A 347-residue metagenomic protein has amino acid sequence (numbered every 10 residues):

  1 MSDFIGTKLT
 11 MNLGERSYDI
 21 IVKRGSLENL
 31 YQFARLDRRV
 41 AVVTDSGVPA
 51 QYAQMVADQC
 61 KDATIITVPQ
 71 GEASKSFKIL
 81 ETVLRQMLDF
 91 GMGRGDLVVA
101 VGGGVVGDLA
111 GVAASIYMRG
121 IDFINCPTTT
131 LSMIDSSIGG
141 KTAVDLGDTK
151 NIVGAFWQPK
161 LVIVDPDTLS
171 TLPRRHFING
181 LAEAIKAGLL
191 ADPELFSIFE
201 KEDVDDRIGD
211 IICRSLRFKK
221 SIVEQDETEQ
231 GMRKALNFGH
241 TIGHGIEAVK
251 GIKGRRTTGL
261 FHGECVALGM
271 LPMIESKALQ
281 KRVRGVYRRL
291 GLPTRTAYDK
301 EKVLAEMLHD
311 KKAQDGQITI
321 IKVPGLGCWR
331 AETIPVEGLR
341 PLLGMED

Functional and structural regions predicted by a protein language model:
S2-L97: ATP/NTP phosphate-donor binding region
I5, S17, A182-I185, L279-D347: C-terminal charged capping/lid subdomain of soluble metabolic enzymes
N12, V112-E202, P324: A glycine/threonine-rich phosphate-anchoring loop and its flanking beta-alpha core in nucleotide/phosphate-binding
K23, V42, P127, D165 (+3 more regions): Residue-level signal for inorganic ion chemistry
D89, Q158-V162, D167-R174, A182-E194 (+7 more regions): Generic secondary-structure signature for well-ordered alpha-helical cores
V105-V112, M133-I134, H244-G245: Short glycine/serine/threonine-rich phosphate/pyrophosphate-binding segments that cradle anionic phosphate groups
L109-G120, V249, E275-S276: Alpha-helix C-terminal capping segments
I198-K302: Active-site segments that bind and position negatively charged phosphate/pyrophosphate groups
